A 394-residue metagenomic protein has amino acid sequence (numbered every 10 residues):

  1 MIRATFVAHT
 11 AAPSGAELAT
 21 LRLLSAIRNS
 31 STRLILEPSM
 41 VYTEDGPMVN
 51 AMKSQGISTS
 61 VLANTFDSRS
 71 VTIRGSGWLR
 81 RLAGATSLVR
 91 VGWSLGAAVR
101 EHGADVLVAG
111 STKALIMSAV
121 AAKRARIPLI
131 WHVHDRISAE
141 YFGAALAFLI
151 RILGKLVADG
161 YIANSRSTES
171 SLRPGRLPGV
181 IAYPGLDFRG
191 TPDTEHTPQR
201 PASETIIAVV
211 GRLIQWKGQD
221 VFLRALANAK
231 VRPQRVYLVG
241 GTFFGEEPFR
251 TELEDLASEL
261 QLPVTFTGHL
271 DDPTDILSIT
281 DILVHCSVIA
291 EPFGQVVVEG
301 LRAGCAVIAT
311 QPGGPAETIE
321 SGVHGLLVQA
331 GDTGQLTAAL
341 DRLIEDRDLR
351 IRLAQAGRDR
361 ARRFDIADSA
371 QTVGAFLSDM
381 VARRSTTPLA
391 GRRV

Functional and structural regions predicted by a protein language model:
E17-S25, T205, V209-N228, P248 (+2 more regions): A conserved mid-protein helix/loop that constitutes part of the nucleotide-sugar donor-binding site
M40-G46, V210, R235-T251, F266: Glycosyltransferase donor-sugar binding loop
M52, Q311-G322, L326-L327: Short acidic/histidine- and often glycine-rich active-site loop of Leloir-type glycosyltransferases that engages
T59, R250-L270: Nucleotide-activated donor-binding/catalytic signature segment of Leloir-type glycosyltransferases, i.e., the conserved
S60-A63, K155-D193: Donor nucleotide-sugar binding/catalytic pocket of nucleotide-sugar-dependent glycosyltransferases
A109-L115, V133: Short His-centered aromatic/hydrophobic patch
A306-A309: Short hydrophobic beta-strand element within catalytic cores of glycosyltransferases and related nucleotide-activated
S321-G322, L326-G334, R342-D348, R362: Conserved acidic donor-binding segment of nucleotide-sugar-dependent glycosyltransferases
